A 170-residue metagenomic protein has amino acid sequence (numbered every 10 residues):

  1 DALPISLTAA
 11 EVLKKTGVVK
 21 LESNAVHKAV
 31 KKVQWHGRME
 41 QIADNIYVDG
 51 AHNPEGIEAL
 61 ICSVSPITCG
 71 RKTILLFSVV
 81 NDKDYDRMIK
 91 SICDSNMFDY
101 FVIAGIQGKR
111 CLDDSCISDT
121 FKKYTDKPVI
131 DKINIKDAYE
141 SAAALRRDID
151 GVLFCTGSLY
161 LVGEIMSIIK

Functional and structural regions predicted by a protein language model:
D1-Y100: Nucleotide phosphate-binding/pyrophosphate-handling subdomain across enzymes that bind or process nucleotide phosphates
I46, I89-V152: C-terminal helical cap/extension that packs against the catalytic core of soluble nucleotide-cofactor enzymes
S158: Active-site-proximal loop/hinge segments that shape catalytic or ion-binding/gating pockets
